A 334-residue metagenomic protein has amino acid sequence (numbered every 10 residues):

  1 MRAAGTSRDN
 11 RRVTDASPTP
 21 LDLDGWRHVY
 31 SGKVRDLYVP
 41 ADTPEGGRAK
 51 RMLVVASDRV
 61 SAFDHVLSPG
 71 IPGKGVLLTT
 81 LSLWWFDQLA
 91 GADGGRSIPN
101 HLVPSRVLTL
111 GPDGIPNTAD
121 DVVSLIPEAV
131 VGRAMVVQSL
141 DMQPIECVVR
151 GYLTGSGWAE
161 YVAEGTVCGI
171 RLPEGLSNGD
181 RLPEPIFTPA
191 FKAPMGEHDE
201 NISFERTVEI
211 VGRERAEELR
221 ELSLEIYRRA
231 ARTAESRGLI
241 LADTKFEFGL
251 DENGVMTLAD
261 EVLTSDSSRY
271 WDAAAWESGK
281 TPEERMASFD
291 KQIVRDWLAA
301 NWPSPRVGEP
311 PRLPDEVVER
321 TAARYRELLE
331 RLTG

Functional and structural regions predicted by a protein language model:
M1-D9: Short, positively charged and aromatic/hydrophobic N-terminal segments
V13-A193, S304-G334: Active-site loop/lid in soluble adenylation, ligation, and acyl-transfer enzymes
A49-R51, M142-P144, G238-L241, N253-M256: Coil-to-beta-strand transition motifs
R106, A234-D251: A short glycine-rich, hydrophobically flanked beta-strand micro-motif that places a catalytic Asp/Glu for divalent metal
D180-R213: A short mid-domain helix/strand-loop element embedded in enzyme catalytic domains that forms or borders the active-site
V211-A242: A long amphipathic alpha-helix within ATP-dependent nucleotide-binding catalytic cores
E247-K291: Catalytic activation segment of kinase domains across protein kinase-like and atypical kinase folds
R285-R306: Short glycine/proline-rich, acidic loop/turn segments that cap or connect secondary-structure elements
